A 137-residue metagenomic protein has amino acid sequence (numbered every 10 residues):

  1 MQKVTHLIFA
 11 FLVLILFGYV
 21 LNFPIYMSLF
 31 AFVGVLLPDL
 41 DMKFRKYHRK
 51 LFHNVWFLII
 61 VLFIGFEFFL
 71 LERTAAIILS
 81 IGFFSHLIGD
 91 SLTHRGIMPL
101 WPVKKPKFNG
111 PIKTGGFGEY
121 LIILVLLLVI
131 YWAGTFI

Functional and structural regions predicted by a protein language model:
M1-I137: N-terminal membrane-targeting hydrophobic helices
